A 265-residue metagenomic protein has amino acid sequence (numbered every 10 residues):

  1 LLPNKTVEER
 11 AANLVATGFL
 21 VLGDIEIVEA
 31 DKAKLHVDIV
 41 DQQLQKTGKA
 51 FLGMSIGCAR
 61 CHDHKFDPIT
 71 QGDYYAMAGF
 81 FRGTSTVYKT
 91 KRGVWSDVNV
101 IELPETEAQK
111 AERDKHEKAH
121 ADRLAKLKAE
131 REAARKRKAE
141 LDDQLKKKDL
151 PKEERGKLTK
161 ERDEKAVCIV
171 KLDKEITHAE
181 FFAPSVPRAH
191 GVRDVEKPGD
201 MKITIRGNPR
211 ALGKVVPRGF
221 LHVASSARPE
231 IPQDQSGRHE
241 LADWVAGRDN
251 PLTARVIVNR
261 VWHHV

Functional and structural regions predicted by a protein language model:
L1-L2, R82, H263: Short amphipathic alpha-helical surface patches that mediate protein-protein
L1-R10, P209: Low-complexity, Lys/Gly-biased intrinsically disordered segments
P3, R60-H64, K147, G247: General structural signal for alpha-helix termini and helix-helix connectors
T6-A111, K118: Sequence context surrounding c-type heme c attachment/ligation sites in exported
A11-A12, T17-G23, Y88-V265: Short, functional "switch" segments adjacent to catalytic/cofactor/reactive centers
